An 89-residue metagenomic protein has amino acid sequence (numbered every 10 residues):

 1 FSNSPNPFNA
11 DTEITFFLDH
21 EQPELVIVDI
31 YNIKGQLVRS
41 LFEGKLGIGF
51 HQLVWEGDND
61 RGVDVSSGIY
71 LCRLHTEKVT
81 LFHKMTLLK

Functional and structural regions predicted by a protein language model:
F1-S4, F8-N32, S40-E43, Q52-W55: Glycine-centered coil/turn sites that cap beta-strands in beta-rich domains
I14, S40, K45, V63-K89: C-terminal tail/sorting-segment detector
P23, I48-F50, S67-I69: Extracellular Ig-like/FN3 beta-sandwich strand-entry sites
N32, N59, T76-K78: Surface-exposed loop/turn motifs at beta-strand-loop junctions within extracellular Ig-like and Fibronectin type III
L53-V65: Signal that preferentially marks extracellular ectodomain short beta-strand elements of beta-sandwich modules
